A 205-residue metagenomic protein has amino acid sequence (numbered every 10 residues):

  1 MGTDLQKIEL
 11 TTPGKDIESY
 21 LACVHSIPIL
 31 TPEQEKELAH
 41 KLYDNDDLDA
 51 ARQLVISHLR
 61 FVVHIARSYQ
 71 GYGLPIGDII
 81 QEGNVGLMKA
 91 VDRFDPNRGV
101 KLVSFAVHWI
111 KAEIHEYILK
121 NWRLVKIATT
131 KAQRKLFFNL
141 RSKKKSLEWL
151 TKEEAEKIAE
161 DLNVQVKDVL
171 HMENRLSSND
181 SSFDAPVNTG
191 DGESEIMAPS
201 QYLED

Functional and structural regions predicted by a protein language model:
G2-I127, K131-S146, K157: Alpha-helical promoter-recognition and RNA polymerase-docking modules of transcription initiation factors, dominated by
T11-L21, K131-D205: Charged, low-cysteine interdomain linkers and short loop/connector segments that bridge structured helical modules
